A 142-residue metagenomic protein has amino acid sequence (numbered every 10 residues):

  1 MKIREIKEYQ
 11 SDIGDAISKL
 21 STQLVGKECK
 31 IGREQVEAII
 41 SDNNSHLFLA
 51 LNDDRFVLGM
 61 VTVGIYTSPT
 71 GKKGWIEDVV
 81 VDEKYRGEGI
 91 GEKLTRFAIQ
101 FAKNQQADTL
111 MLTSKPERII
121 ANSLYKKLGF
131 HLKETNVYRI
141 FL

Functional and structural regions predicted by a protein language model:
R4-G71, E77, T95-R96, F141: Acetyl-CoA-dependent GNAT
K19-Q23, F101, L124, L128: Alpha-helical interaction/dimerization surfaces of two-component signaling modules
Y66-S68, K84, E117: Short coil/turn motifs at secondary-structure junctions
V79-V81, S114: Hydrophobic adenine-recognition pocket in adenosine-nucleotide-binding enzymes
V81, G87-Q100, K127: Conserved acetyl-CoA-binding loop-helix of GNAT-fold acetyltransferases
E92, P116-E134, I140: Conserved active-site alpha-helix within GNAT-family acetyltransferase domains
T95, A102-S114: Conserved GNAT acetyl-CoA-binding A-motif
